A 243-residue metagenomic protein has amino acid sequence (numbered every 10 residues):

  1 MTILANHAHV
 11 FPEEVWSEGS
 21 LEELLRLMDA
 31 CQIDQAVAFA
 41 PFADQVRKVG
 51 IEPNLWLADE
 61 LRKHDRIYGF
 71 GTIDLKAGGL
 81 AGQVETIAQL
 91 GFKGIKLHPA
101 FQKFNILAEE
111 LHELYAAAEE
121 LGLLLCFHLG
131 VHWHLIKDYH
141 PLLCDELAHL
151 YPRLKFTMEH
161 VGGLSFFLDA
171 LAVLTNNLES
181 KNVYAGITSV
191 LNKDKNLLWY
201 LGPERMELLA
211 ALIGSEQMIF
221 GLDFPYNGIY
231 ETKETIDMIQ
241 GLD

Functional and structural regions predicted by a protein language model:
M1-L55, I239: An N-terminally biased module of ancient metal coordination in phosphate/nucleic-acid-related enzymes
T2-L4, D29, Q83, I87 (+4 more regions): A generic "structured core" feature
I3-A8, A36-A38, Y68-G71, K93-L97 (+4 more regions): Hydrophobic faces of well-ordered beta-strands that scaffold small-molecule active sites in alpha/beta enzyme cores
H7, M28, L57, I87 (+6 more regions): Conserved, mostly hydrophobic/aromatic
A8-F11, P41-F42, T72-K76, H98-Q102 (+4 more regions): Active-site beta-loop-alpha junctions enriched in small/polar residues
D34-Q35, A43, K48-Y139, Y184: Active-site gating/metal-coordination segments in enzymes
K48-I51, L55, G79-A88, I106-L111 (+4 more regions): Distinct, well-ordered alpha-helical segments
V161-D243: H/E-rich (His + Asp/Glu) clusters that bind or coordinate divalent metals
